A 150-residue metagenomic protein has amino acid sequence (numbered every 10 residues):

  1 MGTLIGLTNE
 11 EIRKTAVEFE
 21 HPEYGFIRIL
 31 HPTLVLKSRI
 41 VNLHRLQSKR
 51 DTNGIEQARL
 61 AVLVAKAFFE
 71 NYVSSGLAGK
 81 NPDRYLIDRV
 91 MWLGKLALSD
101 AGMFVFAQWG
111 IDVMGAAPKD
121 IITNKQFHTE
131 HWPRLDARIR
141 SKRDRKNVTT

Functional and structural regions predicted by a protein language model:
M1-T150: Compositionally biased terminal segments of proteins
